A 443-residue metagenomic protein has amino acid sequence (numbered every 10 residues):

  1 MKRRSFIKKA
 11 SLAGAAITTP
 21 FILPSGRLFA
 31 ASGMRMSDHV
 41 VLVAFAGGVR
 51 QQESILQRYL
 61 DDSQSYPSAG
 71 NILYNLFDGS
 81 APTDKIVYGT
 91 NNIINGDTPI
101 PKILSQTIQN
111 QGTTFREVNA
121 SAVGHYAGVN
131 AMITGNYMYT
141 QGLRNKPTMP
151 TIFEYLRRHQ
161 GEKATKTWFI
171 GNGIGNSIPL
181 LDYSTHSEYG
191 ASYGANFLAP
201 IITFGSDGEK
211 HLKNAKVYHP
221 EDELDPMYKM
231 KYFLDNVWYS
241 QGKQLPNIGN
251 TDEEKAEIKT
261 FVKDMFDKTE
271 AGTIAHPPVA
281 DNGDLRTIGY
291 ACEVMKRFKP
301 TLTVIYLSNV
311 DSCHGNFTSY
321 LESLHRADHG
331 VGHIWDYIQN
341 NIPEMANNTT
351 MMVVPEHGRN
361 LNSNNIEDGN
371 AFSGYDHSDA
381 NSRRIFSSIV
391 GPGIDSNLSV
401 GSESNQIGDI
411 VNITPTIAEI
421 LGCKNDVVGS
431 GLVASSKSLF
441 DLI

Functional and structural regions predicted by a protein language model:
R4-F29: N-terminal export signals
I7, L12, A31-M36, G142 (+4 more regions): Membrane-interface soluble catalytic domains
R35-Q52, I108, L156, T301-N309 (+5 more regions): Beta-strand elements within well-structured catalytic alpha/beta cores of enzymes that handle phosphate/sulfate esters
G47-R50, S121-H125, M138-Y139, G173-S177 (+3 more regions): Solvent-exposed loop/turn segments at secondary-structure junctions within structured extracellular/periplasmic domains
E53-G124, W168, S399, S404: Short, structured active-site-proximal loop/turn typified by the sulfatase FGly-forming signature C/S-X-P-X-R
F115-S121, R144, A164-N172, V427-S430: Surface-exposed patches in mature extracellular/periplasmic domains of secreted proteins
G128-T301, S308-D311: His/Asp/Glu-rich, glycine-adjacent segments that coordinate divalent cations and/or stabilize oxyanion chemistry on
P277-F298, L302-T303, V310-T349, N365-E367 (+3 more regions): A long, amphipathic alpha-helix that forms part of the scaffold/cap immediately adjacent to metal-dependent active
